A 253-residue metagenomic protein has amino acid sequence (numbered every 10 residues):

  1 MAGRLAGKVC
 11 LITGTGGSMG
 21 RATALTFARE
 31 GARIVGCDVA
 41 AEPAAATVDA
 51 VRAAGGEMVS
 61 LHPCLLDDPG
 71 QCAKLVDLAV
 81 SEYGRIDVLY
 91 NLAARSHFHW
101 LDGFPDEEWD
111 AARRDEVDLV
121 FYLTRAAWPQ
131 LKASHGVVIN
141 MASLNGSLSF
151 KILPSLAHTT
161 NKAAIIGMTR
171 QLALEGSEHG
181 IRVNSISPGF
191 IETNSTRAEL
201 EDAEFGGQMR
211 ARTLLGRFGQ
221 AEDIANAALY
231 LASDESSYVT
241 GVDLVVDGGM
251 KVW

Functional and structural regions predicted by a protein language model:
R4-A6, A228-L229, T240-W253: Short C-terminal tail/terminal secondary-structure segment of NAD(P)H-dependent dehydrogenase/reductase domains
V9, G16-S18: Conserved glycine-rich cofactor-binding loop
E30-A46: Conserved glycine-rich Rossmann-like NAD(P)H-binding loop of the short-chain dehydrogenase/reductase
D87, A94-R95, D102-Y122, I139 (+4 more regions): Catalytic Tyr-X3-Lys loop
T124, N161, T169: Active-site helix of classical SDR
P129, R170, L174-E175, S237: Alpha-helical segment proximal to the catalytic Tyr-Lys
S143: Residue(s) in the substrate-gating loop at a strand-loop-helix junction that position the organic substrate next
S177-R182, V239-G241: Short, small/polar-rich loop/turn modules that mediate ligand/substrate recognition or access, typified
